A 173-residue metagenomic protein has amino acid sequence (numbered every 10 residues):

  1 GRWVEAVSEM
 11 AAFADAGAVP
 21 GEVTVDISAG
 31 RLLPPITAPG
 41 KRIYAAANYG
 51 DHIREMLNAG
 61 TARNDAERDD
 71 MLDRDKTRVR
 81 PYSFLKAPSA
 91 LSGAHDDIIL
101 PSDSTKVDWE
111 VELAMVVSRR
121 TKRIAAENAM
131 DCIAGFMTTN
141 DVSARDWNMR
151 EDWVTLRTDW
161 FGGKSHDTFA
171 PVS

Functional and structural regions predicted by a protein language model:
G1-Y82, S104: N-terminal non-catalytic cap/leader segment that marks the start of a structured domain
P34-A38, D73-T77, S83, A90-S92 (+3 more regions): Solvent-exposed alpha-helices and their adjacent loops that cap or buttress functional pockets in soluble metabolic
A66, V79, L85-K86, N128-V154: Flexible glycine-rich active-site/ligand-binding loops centered on an Asp-His dyad
K86, D96, V111-L113: Ligand-binding beta-strand-loop-alpha-helix segment within the catalytic cores of soluble metabolic enzymes
L91-D103, V117-R123: Active-site glycine-rich loop that binds ribose-phosphate moieties when present
E112-V116, M137: Residues embedded in well-ordered beta-strands
W160-S173: Functionally critical, mid-to-C-terminal surface segments that flank or help form catalytic/ligand
